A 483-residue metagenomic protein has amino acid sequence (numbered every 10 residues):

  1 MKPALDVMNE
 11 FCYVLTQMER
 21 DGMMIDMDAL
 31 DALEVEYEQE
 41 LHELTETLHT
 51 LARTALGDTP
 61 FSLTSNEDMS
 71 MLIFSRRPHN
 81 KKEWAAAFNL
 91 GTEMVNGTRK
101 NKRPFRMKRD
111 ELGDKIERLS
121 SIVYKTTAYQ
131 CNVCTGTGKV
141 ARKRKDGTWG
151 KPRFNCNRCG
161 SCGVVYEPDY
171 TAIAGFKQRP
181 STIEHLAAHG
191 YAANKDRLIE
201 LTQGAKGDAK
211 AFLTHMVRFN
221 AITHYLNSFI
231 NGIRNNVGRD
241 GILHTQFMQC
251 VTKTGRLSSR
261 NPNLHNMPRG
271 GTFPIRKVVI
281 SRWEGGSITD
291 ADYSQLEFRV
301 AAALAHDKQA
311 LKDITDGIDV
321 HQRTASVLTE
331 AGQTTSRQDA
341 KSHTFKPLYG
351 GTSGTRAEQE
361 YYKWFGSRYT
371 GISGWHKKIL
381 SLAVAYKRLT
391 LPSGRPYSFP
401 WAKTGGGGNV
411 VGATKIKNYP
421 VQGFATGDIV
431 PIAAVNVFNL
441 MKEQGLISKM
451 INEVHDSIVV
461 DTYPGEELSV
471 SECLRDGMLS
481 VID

Functional and structural regions predicted by a protein language model:
M1-G270, W283-S287, K363, G371 (+2 more regions): Conserved "right-hand" nucleotidyltransferase catalytic core of DNA-directed polymerases
F11-L15, L213-N220, E297, A301 (+2 more regions): Short alpha-helical scaffolding segments that buttress acidic/His motifs in well-ordered protein cores
Y13, R20, A128-N157, V164-V165 (+5 more regions): Conserved catalytic core of nucleic-acid polymerases
Q17-L41, A301, T352-R356, I458-R475: Catalytic palm subdomain of template-directed nucleic-acid polymerases, centered on the conserved carboxylate motif
E19, M23-D31, H215-M216, V278-I288 (+4 more regions): Glycine- and acidic
D146-G147, L201, F229-G238, G270 (+4 more regions): Short, contiguous acidic/charged loop-to-helix segments that flank catalytic cores in large enzymes
T245-Q333: Function-dense linear segments that define catalytic or interfacial modules in macromolecule-processing proteins
R475-D483: A common structural junction motif
